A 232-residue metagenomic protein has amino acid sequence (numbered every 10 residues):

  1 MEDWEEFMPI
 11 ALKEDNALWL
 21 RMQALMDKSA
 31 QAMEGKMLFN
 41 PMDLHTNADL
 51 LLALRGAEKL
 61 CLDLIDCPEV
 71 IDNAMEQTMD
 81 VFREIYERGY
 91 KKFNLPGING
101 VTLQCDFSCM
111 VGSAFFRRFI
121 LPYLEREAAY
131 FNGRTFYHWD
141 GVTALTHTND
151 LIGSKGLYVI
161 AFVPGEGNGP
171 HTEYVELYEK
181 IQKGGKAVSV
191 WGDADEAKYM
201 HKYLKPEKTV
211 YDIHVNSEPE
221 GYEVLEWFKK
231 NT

Functional and structural regions predicted by a protein language model:
M1-E6: A contiguous, low-structure linker/loop signature
P9-T232: Active-site loop segments of alpha/beta catalytic cores
